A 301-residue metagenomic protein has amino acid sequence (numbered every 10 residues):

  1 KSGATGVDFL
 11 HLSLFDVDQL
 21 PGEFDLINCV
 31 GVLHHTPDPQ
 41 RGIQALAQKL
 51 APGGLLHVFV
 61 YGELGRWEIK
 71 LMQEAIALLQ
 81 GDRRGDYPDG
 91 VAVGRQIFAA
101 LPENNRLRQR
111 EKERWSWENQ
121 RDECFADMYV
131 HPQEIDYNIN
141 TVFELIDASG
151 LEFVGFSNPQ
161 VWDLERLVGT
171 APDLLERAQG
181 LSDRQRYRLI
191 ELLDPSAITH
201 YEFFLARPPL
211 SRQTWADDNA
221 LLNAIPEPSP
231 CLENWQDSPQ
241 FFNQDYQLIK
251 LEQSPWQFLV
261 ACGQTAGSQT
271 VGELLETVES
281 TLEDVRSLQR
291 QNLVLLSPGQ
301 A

Functional and structural regions predicted by a protein language model:
G3-D16: Conserved SAM-binding strand-loop segment of SAM-dependent methyltransferases
F15-I27: A short acidic, Gly/Pro-enriched loop at the edge of an enzyme's catalytic core that lines a small-molecule cofactor
F24-Q40, L56, G62-L64: A short SAM/SAH-binding and catalytic strip from SAM-dependent methyltransferases
Q40-L55: A short glycine-rich, Lys/Arg-flanked "PGG" loop and its adjoining helix->strand segment in the class I
L55-E111: Conserved class I S-adenosyl-L-methionine
K70-I76, R110-P132: Short, glycine-/aromatic-enriched active-site segment of Class I SAM-dependent methyltransferases
E134-F153: Short alpha-helix
L167-P195, H200-Y201, L205, Q247-A301: Long, charge-rich, low-complexity alpha-helical segments
